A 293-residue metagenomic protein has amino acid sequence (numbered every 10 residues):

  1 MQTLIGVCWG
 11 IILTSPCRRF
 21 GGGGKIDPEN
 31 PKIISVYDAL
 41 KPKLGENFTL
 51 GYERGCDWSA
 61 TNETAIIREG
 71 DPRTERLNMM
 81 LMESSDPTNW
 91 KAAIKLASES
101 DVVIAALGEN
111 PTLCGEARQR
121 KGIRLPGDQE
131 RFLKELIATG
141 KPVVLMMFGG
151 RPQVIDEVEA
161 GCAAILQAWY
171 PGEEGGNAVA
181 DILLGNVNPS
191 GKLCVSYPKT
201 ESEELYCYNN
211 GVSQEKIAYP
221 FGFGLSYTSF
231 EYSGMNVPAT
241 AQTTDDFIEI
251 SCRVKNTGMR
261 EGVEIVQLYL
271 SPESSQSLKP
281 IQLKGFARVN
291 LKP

Functional and structural regions predicted by a protein language model:
M1-G21, D27-Y37, K41-N47, G51-L81 (+4 more regions): Secreted, periplasmic, or luminal enzymes acting at the cell surface/secretory milieu
R18-R19, E109-P126: Glycine/threonine-rich flexible loop motifs
L50, K141-V144: Hydrophobic anchor at the start of a short beta-strand that flanks the dinucleotide cofactor-binding loop
M79-S85, K121-I123: Short, flexible loop segments at the rims of nucleotide/cofactor-binding pockets, characterized by
S100: An anion/phosphate-binding loop that grips the pyrophosphate of nucleotide cofactors and donors
D128-L133, V143-L145, I165, V179: Extended, hydrophobic alpha-helical segments in both membrane/secreted and soluble proteins
G285-K292: Beta-strand-rich interaction surfaces with strong enrichment in secreted/lumenal proteins
